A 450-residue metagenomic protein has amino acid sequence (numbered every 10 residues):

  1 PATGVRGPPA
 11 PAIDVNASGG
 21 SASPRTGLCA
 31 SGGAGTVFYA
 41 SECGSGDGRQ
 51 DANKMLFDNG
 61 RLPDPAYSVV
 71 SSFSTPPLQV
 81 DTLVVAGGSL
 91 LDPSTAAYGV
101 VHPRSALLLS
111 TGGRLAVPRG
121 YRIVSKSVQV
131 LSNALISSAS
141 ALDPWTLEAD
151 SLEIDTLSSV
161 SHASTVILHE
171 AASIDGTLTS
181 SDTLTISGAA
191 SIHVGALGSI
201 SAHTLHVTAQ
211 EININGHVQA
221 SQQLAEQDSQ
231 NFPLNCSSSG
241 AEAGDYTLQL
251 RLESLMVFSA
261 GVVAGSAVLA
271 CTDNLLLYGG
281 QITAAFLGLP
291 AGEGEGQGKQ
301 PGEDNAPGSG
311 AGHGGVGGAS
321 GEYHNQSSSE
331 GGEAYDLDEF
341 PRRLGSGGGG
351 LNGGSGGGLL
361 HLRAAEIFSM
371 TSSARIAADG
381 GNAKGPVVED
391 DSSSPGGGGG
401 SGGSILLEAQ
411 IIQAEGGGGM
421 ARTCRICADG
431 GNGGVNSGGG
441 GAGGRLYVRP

Functional and structural regions predicted by a protein language model:
P1-V5, A17-Y39, S45, L131-S132 (+7 more regions): Glycine-centric low-complexity/flexibility signal
G7-A10, Y98-V101, G120-S125, V194 (+2 more regions): Surface-exposed loop/turn positions within long extracellular repeat scaffolds, especially the passenger domains
S31-S74: Catalytic cores of secreted or luminal carbohydrate-active enzymes
R61-D92, A96-R104, L109, I123-V124 (+1 more regions): Secreted peptidase-domain scaffold signal
